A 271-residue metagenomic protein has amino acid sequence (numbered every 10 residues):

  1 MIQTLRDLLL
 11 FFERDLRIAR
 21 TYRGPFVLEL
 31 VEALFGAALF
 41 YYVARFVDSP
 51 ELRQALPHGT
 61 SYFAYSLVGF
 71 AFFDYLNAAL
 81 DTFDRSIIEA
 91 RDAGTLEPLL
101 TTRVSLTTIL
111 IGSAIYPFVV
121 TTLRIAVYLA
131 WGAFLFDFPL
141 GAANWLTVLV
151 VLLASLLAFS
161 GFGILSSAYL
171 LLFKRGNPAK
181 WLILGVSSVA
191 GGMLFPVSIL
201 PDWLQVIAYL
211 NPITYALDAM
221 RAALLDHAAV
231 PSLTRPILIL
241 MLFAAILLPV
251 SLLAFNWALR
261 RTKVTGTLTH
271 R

Functional and structural regions predicted by a protein language model:
M1-R271: Hydrophobic transmembrane alpha-helices and immediately adjacent juxtamembrane helices of multi-pass inner-membrane
